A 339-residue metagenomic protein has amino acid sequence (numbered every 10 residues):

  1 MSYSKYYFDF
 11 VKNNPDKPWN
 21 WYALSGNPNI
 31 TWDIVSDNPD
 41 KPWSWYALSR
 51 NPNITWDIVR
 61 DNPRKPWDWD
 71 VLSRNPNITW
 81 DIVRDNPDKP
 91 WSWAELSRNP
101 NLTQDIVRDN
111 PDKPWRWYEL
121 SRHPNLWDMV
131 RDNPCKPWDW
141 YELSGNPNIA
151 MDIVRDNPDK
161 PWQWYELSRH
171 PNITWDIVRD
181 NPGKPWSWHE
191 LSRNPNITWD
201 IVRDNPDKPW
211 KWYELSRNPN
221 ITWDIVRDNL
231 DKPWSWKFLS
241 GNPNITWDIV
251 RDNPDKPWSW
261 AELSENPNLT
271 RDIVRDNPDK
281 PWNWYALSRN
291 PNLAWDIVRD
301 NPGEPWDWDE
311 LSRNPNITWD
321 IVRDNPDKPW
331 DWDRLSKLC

Functional and structural regions predicted by a protein language model:
M1-C339: Alpha-helical scaffold segments
